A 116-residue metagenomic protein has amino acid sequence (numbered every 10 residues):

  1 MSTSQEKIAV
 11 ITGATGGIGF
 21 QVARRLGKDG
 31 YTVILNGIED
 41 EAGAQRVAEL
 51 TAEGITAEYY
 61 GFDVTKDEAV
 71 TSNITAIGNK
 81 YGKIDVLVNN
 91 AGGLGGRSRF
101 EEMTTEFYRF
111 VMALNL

Functional and structural regions predicted by a protein language model:
I8-I11, L87-V88: Conserved hydrophobic beta-strands of the Rossmann-like cofactor-binding core in SDR/related NAD(P)H-dependent
T15-G16, E39: Conserved glycine-rich cofactor-binding loop
G19-F20: N-terminal Rossmann-fold NAD(P) dinucleotide-binding loop
Y31-Q45: Conserved glycine-rich Rossmann-like NAD(P)H-binding loop of the short-chain dehydrogenase/reductase
E41, G61-N73, T105: The beta1-alpha1 cofactor-binding region of Rossmann-like NAD(H)/NADP(H)-dependent oxidoreductases
A91-G96: Conserved NAD(P)H cofactor-binding loop of Rossmann-fold oxidoreductase domains
S98-F100, F107-R109: Substrate-binding pocket helix/loop in short-chain dehydrogenase/reductase
